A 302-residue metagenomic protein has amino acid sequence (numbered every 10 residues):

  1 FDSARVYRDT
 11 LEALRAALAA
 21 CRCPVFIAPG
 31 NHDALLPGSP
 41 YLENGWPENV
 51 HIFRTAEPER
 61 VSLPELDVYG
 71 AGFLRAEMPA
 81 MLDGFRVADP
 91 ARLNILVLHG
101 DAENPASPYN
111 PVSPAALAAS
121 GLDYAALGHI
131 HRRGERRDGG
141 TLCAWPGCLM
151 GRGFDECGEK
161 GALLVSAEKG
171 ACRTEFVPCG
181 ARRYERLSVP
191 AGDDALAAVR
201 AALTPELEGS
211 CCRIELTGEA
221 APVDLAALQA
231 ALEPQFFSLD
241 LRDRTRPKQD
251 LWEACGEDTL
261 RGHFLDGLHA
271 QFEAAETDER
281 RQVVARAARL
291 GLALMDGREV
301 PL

Functional and structural regions predicted by a protein language model:
D2-E159: His/Asp/Glu-rich metal-coordinating catalytic cores of metallo-dependent phosphodiesterases/hydrolases acting on
A17, G30, Y41, V68 (+11 more regions): Generic preference for flexible, low-structure residues
R22-P24, E57, S62-D67, A76-L93 (+5 more regions): Generic structural signal for short, solvent-exposed loop/turn connectors between secondary structure elements
K169-L302: Accessory, non-catalytic peripheral segments of nucleic-acid enzymes
